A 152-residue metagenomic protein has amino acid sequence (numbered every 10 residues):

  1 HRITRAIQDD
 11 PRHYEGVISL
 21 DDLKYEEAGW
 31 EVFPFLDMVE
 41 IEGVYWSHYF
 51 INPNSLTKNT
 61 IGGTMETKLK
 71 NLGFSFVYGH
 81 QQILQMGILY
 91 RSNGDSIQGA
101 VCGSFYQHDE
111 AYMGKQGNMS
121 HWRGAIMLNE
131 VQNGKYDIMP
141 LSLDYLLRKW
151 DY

Functional and structural regions predicted by a protein language model:
H1-P34: Active-site neighborhood of divalent metal-dependent phosphoester bond hydrolases
F33-L36, Q85-G87: Generic detector of contiguous secondary-structure segments
F35-G43: Short acidic loop-to-beta-strand element that houses the catalytic metal-binding Asp/Glu of nuclease active sites
D37, G114-G117, D144-L146: Peripheral, non-catalytic segments of secretory and membrane proteins
E42-M139: Conserved beta-sheet core of the metallophosphoesterase superfamily
D137-Y152: Polar, enzyme-active/binding microenvironments
